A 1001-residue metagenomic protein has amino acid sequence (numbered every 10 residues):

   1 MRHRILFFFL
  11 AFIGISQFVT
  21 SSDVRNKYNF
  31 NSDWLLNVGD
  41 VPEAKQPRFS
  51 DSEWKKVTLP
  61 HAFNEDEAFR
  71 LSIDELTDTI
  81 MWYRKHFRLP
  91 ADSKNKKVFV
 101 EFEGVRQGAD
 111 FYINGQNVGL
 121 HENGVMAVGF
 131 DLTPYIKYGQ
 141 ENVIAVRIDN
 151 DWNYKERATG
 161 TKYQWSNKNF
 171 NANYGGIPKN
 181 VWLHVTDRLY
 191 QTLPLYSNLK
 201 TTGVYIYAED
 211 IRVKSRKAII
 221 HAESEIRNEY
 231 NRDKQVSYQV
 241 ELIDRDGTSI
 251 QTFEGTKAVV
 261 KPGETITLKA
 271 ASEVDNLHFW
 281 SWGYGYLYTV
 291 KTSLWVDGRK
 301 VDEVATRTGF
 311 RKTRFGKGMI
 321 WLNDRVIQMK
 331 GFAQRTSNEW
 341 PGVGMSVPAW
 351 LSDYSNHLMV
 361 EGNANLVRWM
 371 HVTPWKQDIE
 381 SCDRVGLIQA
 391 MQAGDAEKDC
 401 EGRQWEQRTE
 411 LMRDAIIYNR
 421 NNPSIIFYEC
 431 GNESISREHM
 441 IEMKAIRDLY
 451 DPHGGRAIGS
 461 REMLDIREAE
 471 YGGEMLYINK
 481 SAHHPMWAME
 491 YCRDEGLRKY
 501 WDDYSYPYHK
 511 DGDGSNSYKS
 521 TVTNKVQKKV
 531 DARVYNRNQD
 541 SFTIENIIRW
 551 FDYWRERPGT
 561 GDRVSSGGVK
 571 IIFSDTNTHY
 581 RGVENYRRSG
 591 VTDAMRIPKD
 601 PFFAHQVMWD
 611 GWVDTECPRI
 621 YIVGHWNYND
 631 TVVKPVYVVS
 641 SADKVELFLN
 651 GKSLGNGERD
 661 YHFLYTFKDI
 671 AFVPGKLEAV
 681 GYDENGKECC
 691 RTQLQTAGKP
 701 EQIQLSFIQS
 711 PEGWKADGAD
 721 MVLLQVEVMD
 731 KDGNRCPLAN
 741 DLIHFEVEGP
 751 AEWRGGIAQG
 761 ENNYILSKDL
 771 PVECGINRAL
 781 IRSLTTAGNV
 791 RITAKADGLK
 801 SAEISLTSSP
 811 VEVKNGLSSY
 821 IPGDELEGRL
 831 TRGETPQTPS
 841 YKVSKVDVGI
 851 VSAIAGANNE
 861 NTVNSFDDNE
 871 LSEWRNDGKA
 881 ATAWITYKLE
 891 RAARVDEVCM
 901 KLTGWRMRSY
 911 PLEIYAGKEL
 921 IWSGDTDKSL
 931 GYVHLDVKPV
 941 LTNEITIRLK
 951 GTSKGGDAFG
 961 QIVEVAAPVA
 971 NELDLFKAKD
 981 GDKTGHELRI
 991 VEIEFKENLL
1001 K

Functional and structural regions predicted by a protein language model:
S22-E103, A158-F170, Y174-I177, V185-L189 (+6 more regions): Extended carbohydrate-recognition surfaces in non-catalytic/accessory domains of CAZymes and lectin-like proteins
Y28, D40, D78-S197, I388-A390 (+5 more regions): Accessory beta-strand-rich segments of carbohydrate-active enzymes
D51-P60, I113, G823-V895, K901-M907 (+2 more regions): Disordered, acidic Ser/Thr/Pro-rich linker "stalks" and the adjacent N-terminal cap of the next globular domain
H61-L89, S93-F102, R106-N114, G119-E122 (+8 more regions): Active-site-adjacent substrate/metal-binding segments within catalytic domains of carbohydrate-active enzymes
V118, Y138, V143-V185, F279-K291 (+5 more regions): Glycine/proline-rich low-complexity spacer/linker segments in large multi-domain proteins
S215-A258, K634-S653, K676-G681, N740-I743 (+1 more regions): Beta-strand-rich binding/interaction modules
A222-I226, S293, V636-V639, V680 (+5 more regions): Beta-strand-rich structural segments
G298, D353-M359, N365-P601, H605-M608 (+3 more regions): Substrate-binding/catalytic cleft of secreted carbohydrate-active enzymes, primarily glycoside hydrolases
